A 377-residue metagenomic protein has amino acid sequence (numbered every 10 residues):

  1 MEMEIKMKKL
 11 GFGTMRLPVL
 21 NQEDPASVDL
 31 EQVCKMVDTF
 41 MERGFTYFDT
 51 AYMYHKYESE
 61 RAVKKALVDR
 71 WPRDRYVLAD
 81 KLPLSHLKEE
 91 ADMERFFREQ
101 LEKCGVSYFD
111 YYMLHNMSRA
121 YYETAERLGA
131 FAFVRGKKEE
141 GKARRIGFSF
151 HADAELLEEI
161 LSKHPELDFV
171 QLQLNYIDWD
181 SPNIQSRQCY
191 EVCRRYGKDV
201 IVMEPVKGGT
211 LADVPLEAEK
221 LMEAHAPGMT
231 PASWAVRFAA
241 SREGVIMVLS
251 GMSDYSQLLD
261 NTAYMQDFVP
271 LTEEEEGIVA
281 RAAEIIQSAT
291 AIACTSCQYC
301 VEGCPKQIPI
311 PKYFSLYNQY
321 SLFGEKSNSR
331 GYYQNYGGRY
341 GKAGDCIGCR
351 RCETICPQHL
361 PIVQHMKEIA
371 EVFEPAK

Functional and structural regions predicted by a protein language model:
M1-Y76, F133, E139: N-terminal binding-site loop/beta-alpha segment at the start of enzyme catalytic domains that lines or forms
R16-E31, K81-A91, A120-E123, E219-P227: Active-site mouth loops of central-metabolism enzymes
P25-F40, E89-G105, A152-L161, P231-F238: Short, acidic/polar
S27-E31, K64, M93-F97, E126-A132 (+1 more regions): Charged helix-capping and loop-helix junction motifs
K56, M117-T295, Y299-I308, K312-S315 (+2 more regions): Beta/alpha (TIM)-barrel catalytic core signal, keyed to glycine-rich beta->alpha loops juxtaposed to Asp/Glu that bind
L101-Y121: Active-site groove signature of glycoside hydrolases
A291-Q307, K342-H359: Local cysteine-cluster metal-coordination motifs and their immediate loop/turn environment, predominantly Fe-S cluster
I308-N335, L360-K377: Non-heme iron-sulfur electron-transfer modules
